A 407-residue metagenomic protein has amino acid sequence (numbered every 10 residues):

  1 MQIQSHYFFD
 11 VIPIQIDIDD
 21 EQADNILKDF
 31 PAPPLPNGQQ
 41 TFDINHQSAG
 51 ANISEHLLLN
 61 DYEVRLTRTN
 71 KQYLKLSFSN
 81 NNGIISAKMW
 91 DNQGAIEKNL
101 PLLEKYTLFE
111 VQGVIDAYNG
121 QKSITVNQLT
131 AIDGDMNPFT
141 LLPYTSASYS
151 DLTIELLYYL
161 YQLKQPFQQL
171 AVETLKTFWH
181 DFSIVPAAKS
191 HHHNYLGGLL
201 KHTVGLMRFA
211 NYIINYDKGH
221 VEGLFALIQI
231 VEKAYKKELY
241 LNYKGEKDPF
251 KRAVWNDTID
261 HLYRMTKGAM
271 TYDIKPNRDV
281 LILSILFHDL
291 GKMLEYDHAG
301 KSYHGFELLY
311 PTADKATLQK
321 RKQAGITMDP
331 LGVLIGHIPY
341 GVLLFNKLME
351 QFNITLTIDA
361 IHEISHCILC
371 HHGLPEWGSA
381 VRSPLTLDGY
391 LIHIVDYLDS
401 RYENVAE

Functional and structural regions predicted by a protein language model:
M1-H46: OB/S1-fold single-stranded nucleic-acid-binding modules and their adjacent gly/ser/pro-rich low-complexity linkers
I12, I18, Q121-P186: Extended, charge-rich, solvent-exposed interface segments
G50-N70: Structural detector for short beta-strands of small beta-barrel domains
N52-S54, N92-Q112: Short nucleic-acid-contacting surface segments enriched for D/E, G, S/T with interspersed K/R
L57, E104-N127: Flexible glycine-rich surface loops and low-complexity tracts that mediate binding to linear polymers
T67-N92: OB-fold (S1/OB) nucleic-acid-binding surfaces
H193-V280: Alpha-helical phosphate/pyrophosphate-handling elements in metalloenzyme active cores
N242-A406: Divalent metal-dependent catalytic cores for phosphoryl transfer on phosphate-bearing substrates
